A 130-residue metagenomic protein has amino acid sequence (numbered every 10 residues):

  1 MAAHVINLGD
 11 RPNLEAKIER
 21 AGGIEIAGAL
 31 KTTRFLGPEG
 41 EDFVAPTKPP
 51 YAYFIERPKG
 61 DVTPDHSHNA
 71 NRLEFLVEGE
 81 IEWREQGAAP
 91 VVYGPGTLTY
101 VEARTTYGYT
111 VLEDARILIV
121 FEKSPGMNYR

Functional and structural regions predicted by a protein language model:
M1-P49, P64: A short, N-terminal "cap"/entry segment at the start of jelly-roll beta-barrel domains of the cupin/DSBH fold
T32, A52-E56, L73, P90 (+1 more regions): Conserved hydrophobic/aromatic beta-strand scaffold that supports enzyme active sites
F43-P46, F54, V62-H68, E85 (+2 more regions): Short histidine-centered beta-strand/loop micro-motifs that create catalytic or ligand/metal-coordination sites
Y53, V62-T63, G79-R84, L98 (+1 more regions): Short beta-strand segments in beta-sandwich/barrel cores
K59, N69, A89, T105 (+1 more regions): A generic "binding-loop/recognition-motif" signal
N69-E82, Q86: Glycine- and acidic-residue-biased ligand/ion/polar-headgroup-sensing regions
Q86-T106: Short acidic-glycine-tyrosine-enriched beta hairpin
A103-N128: Ligand-binding loop in jelly-roll beta-barrel domains
